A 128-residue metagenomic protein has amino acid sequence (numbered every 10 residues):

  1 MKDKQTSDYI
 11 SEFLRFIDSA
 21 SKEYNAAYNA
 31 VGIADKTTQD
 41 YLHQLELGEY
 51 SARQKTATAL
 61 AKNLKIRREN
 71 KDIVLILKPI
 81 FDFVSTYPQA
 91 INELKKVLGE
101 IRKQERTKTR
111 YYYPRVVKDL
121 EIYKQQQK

Functional and structural regions predicted by a protein language model:
K2-G32: Short, charge/polar-rich alpha-helical segments
T6-I10, I73, I91-L94, Y113: Short amphipathic alpha-helical segments that mediate assembly, nucleic-acid/protein binding, or membrane association
Y9, Y24, Y28, Y41 (+4 more regions): Sequence-level detector for tyrosine residue identity
F13, Y28, G32, L45 (+5 more regions): Generic alpha-helical secondary structure signal
I17, S21-Y24, R67, K71-V74 (+1 more regions): A structural signal for well-ordered alpha-helices, especially hydrophobic packing surfaces of coiled-coils
E23-R67: Extended alpha-helical coiled-coil "stalk/arm" regions that act as elongated linkers or oligomerization scaffolds
A59-D82: Amphipathic alpha-helical coiled-coil segments
D82-K128: Amphipathic alpha-helical binding modules
